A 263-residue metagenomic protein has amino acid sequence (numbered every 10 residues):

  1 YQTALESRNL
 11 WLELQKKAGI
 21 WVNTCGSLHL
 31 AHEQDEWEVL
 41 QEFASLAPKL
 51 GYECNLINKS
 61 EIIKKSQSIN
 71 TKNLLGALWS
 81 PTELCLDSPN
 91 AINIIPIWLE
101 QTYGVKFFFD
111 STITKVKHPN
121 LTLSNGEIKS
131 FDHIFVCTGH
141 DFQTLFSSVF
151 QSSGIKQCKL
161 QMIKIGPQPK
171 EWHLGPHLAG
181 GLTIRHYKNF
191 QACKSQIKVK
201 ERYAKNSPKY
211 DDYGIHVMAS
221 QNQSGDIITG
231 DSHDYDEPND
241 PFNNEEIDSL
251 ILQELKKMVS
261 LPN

Functional and structural regions predicted by a protein language model:
Y1-K65: Dinucleotide-binding Rossmann-like beta1-alpha1 core, especially the glycine-rich loop that anchors the ADP
Q2-L5, L30-V39, L78-I97, P241-L250: Short beta-strand to alpha-helix junction loop
G19-H29, I63-Y103, S232-D236: Helix-loop-beta segment of a Rossmann-like dinucleotide-binding subdomain
W21-V22, I128, T138-P262: Active-site substrate-recognition segment that forms the wall of the catalytic cavity or substrate channel
L30, I113-V116, M218-S220: A structural signal for short hydrophobic beta-strand segments in well-ordered beta-sheet cores
F43-S45, N70-T71, T122-L123, S148-S152 (+1 more regions): Short, glycine/charged-enriched secondary-structure capping and boundary segments
A77-N120, N125-H133, C137: Helical element adjacent to the flavin cofactor pocket in flavoenzyme catalytic cores
